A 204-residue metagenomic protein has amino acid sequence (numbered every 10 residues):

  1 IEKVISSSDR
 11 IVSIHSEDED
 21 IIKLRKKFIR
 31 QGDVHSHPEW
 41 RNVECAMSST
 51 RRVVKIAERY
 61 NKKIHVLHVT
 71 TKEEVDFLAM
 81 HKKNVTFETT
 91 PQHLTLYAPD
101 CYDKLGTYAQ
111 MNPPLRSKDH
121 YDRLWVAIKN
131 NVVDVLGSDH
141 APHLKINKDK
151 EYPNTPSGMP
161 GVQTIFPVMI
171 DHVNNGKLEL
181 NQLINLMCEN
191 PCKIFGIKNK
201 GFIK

Functional and structural regions predicted by a protein language model:
I1-L136: Histidine/acidic residue-rich metal-binding segments in metalloenzymes
V34-N61, N130-L136, A141-K204: His/Asp/Glu-enriched, well-ordered alpha-helical/loop segment that forms or immediately abuts the divalent-metal
